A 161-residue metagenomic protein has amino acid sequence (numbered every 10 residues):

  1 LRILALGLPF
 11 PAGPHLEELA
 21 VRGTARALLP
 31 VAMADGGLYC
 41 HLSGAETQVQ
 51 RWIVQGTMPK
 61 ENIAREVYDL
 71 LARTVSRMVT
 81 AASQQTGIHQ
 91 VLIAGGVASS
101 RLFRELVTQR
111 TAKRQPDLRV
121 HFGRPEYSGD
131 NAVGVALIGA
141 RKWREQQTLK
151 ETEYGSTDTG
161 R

Functional and structural regions predicted by a protein language model:
L1-P14, A20, R73, R101 (+2 more regions): Active-site histidine-anchored catalytic micro-motif
I3-A5, Q85, K113, D117: Residues at alpha-helix termini
P14-V91, S100-A112, A140-Q146: A contiguous, well-structured pocket-lining segment that forms one wall/lid of small-molecule binding clefts in soluble
N62, G96, D130-N131: Acidic active-site catalytic centers that drive phospho-/nucleotidyl reactions and related ester hydrolyses
V91, V107-V135: Conserved phosphate-binding/catalytic loops in two-lobed NTP-binding clefts
G96-V97, P125: Active-site metal-binding loops of divalent metal-dependent hydrolases
G123-R161: Glycine-rich phosphate-binding/hydrolytic loop that grips phosphoryl groups
